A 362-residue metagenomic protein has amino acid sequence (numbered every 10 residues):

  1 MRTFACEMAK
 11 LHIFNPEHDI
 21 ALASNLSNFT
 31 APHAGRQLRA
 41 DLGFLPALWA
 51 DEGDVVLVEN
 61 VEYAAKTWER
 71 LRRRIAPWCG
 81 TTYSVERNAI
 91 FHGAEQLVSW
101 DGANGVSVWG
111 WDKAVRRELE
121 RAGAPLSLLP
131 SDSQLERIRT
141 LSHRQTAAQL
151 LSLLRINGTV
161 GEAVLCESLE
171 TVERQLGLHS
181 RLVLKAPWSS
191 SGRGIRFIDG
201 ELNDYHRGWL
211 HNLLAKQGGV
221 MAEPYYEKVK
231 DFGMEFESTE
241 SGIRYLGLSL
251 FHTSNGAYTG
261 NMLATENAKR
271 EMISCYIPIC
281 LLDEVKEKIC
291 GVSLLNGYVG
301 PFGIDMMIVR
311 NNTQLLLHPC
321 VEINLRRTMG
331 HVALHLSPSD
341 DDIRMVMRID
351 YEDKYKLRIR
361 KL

Functional and structural regions predicted by a protein language model:
M1-L71: N-terminal "leader" segments that precede or initiate the main folded domain
R36-L48, L57-R174: Conserved N-proximal alpha/beta basic substrate-recognition cap immediately N-terminal to, or forming the N-lobe
E162-A163, L182-H206, G233, G256-M272: Glycine-rich phosphate-binding loop of ATP-grasp-fold ATP-dependent ligases
L176-F197, G218-K228, I304, E322: ATP-grasp fold ATP-binding core
S180, Y205-T259, M307-C320: Phosphate-binding site of ATP-dependent enzymes
K216-G219, Y245, Y258-L316, K354-L362: A long amphipathic alpha-helix within ATP-dependent nucleotide-binding catalytic cores
F236-K288, N324-I349: ATP-dependent carboxylate/phosphate-activation module, predominantly the ATP-grasp catalytic core and closely related
Y298-R358: C-terminal structural cap/anchor segments
